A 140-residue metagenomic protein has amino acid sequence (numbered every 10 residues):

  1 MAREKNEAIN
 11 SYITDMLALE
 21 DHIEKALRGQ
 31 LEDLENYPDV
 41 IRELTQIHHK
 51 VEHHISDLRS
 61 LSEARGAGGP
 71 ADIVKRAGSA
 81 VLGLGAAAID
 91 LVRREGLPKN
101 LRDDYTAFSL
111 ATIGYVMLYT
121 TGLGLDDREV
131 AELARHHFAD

Functional and structural regions predicted by a protein language model:
M1-D140: Amphipathic alpha-helical hairpins
